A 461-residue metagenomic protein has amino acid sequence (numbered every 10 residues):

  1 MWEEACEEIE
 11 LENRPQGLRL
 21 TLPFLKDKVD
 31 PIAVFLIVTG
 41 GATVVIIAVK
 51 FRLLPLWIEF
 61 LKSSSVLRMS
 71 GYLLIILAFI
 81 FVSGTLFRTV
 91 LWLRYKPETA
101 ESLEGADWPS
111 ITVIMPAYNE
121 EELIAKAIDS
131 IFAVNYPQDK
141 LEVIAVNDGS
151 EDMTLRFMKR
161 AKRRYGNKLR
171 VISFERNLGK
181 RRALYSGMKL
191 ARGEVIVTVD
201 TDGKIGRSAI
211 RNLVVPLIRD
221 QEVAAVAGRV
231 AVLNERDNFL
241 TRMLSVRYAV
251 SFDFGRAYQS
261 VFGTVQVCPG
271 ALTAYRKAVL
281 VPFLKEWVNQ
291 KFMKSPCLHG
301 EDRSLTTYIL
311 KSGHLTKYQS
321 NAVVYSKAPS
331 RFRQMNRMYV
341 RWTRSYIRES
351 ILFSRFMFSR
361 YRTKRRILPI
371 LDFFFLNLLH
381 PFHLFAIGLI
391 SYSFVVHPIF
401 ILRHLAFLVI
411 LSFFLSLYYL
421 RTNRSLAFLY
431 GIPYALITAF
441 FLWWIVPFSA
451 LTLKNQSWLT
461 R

Functional and structural regions predicted by a protein language model:
W2-A5, L103-Y361: Non-transmembrane catalytic domains and loops of membrane-associated enzymes and transporters that build or traffic
W2-L25: Short, Lys/Arg-rich, polar N-terminal cytosolic tail immediately upstream of the first transmembrane signal-anchor
E10-R14, V226-F239, F414-G431: Compositionally biased, charge-rich terminal segments
N13-G17, A48-E59, F353-F356: Membrane-proximal N-terminal segments immediately preceding the first transmembrane helix
G17-G40: Juxtamembrane interface helix immediately N-terminal to a transmembrane segment
V45-F79, V90-Y95, L103-G105, D372-Q456: Membrane-embedded multi-pass helical conduit in multi-pass membrane proteins, especially envelope-biosynthetic
S457-R461: Short, charged juxtamembrane terminal tails flanking transmembrane helices
